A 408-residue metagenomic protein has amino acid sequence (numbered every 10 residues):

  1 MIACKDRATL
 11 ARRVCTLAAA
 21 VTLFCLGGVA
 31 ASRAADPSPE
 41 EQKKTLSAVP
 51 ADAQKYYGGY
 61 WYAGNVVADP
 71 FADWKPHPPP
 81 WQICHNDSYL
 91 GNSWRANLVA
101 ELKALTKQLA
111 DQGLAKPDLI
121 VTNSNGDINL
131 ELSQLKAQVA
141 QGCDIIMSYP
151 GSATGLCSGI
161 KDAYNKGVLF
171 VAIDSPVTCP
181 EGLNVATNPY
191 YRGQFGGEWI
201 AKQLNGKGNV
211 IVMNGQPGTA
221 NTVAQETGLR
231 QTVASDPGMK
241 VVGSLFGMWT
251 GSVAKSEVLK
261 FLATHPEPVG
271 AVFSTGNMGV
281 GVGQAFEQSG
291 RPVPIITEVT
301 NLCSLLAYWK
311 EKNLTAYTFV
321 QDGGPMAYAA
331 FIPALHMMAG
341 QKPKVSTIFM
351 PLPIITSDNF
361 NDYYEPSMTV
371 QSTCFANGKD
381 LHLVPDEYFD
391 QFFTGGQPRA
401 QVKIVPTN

Functional and structural regions predicted by a protein language model:
A35-W81, T232-V233, Y328-N408: Hinge/cleft segment of the Venus flytrap/periplasmic-binding protein
P37-K43, Q54, G58-L105, L109 (+4 more regions): Extracytoplasmic "Venus flytrap"
V49, W61-P70, E131, V185-V210 (+4 more regions): Hydrophobic alpha-helical segments within soluble ligand-binding/sensing domains
I83-C84, G91, L102-K103, Q194-S244 (+1 more regions): An alpha-beta-alpha
L109-S124, N209-V212, V233-G251: Short beta-strand elements in bilobed, periplasmic/extracellular small-molecule ligand-binding domains
N123, V177-W199, V212-Q216, S244 (+1 more regions): Short beta-strand elements at the ligand-binding edges of bilobed clamshell
K136-Q138, D144-Y164, L229, G247-W309 (+2 more regions): Hydrophobic alpha-helical
A153-Y191, N209, C303-T315: Flexible loop/hinge segments that line or gate small-molecule binding clefts
